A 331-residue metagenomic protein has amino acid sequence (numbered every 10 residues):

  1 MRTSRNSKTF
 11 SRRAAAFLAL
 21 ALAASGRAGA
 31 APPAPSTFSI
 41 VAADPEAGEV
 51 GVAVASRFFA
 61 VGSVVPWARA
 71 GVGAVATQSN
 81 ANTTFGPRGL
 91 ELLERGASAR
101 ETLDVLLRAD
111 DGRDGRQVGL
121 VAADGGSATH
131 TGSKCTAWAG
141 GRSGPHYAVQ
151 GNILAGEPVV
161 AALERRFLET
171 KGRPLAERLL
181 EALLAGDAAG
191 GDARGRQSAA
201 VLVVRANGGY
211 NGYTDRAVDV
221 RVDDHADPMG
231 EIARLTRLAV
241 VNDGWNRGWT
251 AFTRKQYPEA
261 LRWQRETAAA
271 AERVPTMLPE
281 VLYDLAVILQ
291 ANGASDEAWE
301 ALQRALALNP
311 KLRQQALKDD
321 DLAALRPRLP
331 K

Functional and structural regions predicted by a protein language model:
A31-R194, V201, D223-Q256: Alpha/propeptide regions of enzymes that mature by internal proteolysis
T253, A291, L325-R328: Register position in tetratricopeptide repeats
M277-D284, K311-K331: TPR/TPR-like alpha-solenoid helical repeat scaffolds
